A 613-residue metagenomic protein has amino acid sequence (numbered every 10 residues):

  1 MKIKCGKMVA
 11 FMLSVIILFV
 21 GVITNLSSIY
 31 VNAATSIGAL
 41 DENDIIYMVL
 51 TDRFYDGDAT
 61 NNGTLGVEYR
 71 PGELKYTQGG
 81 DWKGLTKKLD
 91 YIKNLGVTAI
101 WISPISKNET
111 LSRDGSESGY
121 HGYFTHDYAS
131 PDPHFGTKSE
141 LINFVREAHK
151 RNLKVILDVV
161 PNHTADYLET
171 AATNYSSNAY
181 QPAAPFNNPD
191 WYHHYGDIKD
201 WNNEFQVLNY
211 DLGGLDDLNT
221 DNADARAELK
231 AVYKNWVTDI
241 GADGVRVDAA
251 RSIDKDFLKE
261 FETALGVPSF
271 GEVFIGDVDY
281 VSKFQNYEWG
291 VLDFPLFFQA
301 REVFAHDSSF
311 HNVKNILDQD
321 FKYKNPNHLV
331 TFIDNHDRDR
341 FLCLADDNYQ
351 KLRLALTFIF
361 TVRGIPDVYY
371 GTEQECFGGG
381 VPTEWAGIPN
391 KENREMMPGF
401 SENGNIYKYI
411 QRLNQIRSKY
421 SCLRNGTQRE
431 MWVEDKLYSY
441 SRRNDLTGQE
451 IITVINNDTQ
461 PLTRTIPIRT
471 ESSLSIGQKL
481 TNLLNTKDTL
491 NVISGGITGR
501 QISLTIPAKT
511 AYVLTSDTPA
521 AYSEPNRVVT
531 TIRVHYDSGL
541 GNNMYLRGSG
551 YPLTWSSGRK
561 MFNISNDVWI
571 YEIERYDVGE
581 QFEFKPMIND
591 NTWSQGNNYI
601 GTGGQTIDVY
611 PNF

Functional and structural regions predicted by a protein language model:
K7-I29: Sec-dependent N-terminal signal peptides of Gram-positive bacterial secreted proteins and lipoproteins
A33-I45, L50-I240, K255-V281, E302-V303: Substrate-binding/active-site clefts of carbohydrate-active enzymes
I45, I493-N526: C-terminal beta-strand-rich structural cap/linker in extracellular carbohydrate-active enzymes
V49, I92, I102, Y128 (+12 more regions): Conserved, mostly hydrophobic/aromatic
F54-G63, F341-L342, L540-N542, L553-W555: Short, solvent-exposed loop/turn elements at domain surfaces
H163, A231-F332, D347-Y349, T357-T361 (+7 more regions): Active-site-proximal helices and loops of the catalytic beta/alpha 8
P507-A511, G604, N612: Tight coil/turn sites that cap or link beta-strands
R533-Q581, N589-I607: Aromatic-rich carbohydrate-binding modules that target alpha-glucans
